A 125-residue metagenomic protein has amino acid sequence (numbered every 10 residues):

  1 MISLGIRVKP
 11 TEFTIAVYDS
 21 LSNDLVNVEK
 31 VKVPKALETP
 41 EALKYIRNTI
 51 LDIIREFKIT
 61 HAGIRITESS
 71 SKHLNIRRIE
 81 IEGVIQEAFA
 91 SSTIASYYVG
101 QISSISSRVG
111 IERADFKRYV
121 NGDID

Functional and structural regions predicted by a protein language model:
I2, K9-D125: Phosphate- and other anionic-substrate recognition elements at nucleic-acid/protein interfaces
